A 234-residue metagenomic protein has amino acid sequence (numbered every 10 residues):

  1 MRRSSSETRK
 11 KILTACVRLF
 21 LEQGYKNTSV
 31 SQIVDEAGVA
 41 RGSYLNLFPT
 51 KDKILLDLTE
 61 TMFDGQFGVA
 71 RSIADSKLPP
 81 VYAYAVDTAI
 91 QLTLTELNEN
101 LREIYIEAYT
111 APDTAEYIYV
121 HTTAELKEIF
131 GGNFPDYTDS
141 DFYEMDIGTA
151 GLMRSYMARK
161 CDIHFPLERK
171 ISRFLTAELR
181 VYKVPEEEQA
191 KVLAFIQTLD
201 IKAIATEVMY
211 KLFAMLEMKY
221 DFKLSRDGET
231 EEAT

Functional and structural regions predicted by a protein language model:
K11, L19-K53, D57: Helix-turn-helix
K51, L58, M62, Q66 (+4 more regions): Hydrophobic/aromatic residues within well-ordered alpha-helical segments
D57, G68-E103, T110-A111, Y119-T123: Hydrophobic alpha-helical connector segments
R102-E107, E187-K191: Short, hydrophobic secondary-structure boundary micro-motifs
A108-C161, F165-L179: Amphipathic alpha-helical packing segments from all-alpha helical-bundle domains
E128, G132, D162-T234: C-terminal peripheral helix-coil segments that are non-catalytic and often amphipathic
